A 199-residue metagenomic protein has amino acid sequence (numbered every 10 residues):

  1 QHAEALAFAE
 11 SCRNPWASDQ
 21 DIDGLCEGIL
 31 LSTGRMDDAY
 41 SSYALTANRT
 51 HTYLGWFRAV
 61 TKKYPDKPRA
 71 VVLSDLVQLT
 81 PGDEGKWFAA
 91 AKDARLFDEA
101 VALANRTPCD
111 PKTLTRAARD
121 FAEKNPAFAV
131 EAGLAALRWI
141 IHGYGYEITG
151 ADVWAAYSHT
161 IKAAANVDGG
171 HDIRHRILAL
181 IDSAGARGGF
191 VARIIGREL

Functional and structural regions predicted by a protein language model:
Q1-L199: Eukaryote-biased, non-catalytic alpha-solenoid scaffold regions
